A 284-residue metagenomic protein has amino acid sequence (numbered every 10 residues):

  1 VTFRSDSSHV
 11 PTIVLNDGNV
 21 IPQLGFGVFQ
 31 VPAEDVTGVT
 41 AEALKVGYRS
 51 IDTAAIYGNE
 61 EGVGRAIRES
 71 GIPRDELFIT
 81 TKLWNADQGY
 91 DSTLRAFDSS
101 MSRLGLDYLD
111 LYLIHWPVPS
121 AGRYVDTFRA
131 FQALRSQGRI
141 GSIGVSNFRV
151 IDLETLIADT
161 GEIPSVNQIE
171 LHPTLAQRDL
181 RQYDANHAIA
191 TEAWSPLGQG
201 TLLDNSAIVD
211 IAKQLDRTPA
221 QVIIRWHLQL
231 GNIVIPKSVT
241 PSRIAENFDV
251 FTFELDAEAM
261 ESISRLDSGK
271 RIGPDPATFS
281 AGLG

Functional and structural regions predicted by a protein language model:
V1-L77, L283-G284: N-terminal binding-site loop/beta-alpha segment at the start of enzyme catalytic domains that lines or forms
V10, T40, E60, G64-I67 (+6 more regions): Generic structural signal for well-ordered alpha-helices, preferentially at hydrophobic/aromatic core positions
L15-N16, L44, G64-R74, D98-D107 (+3 more regions): Acidic (Asp/Glu)-rich catalytic clusters
V31-E34, A54-G62, A86-D91, P119-G122 (+2 more regions): Acidic-and-aromatic substrate-binding clefts and catalytic sites of carbohydrate-active enzymes
V31-L44, G89-L104, I151-L153, L175-A176: Short, acidic/polar
Y48, L106-L109, I140, P164: A structural motif
K82, A86-R129: Glycine/small-residue-rich loop that forms an oxyanion/phosphate-binding "nest" at active or ligand-binding sites
P117-G284: Beta/alpha (TIM)-barrel catalytic core signal, keyed to glycine-rich beta->alpha loops juxtaposed to Asp/Glu that bind
